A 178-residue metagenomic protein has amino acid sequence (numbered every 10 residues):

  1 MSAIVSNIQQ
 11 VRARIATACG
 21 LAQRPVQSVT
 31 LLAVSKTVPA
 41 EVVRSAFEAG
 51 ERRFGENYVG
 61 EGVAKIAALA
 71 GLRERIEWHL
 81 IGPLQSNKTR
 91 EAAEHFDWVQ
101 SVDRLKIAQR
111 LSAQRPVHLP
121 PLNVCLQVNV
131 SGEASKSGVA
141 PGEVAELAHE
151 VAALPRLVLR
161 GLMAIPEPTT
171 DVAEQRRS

Functional and structural regions predicted by a protein language model:
M1-S178: Conserved alpha/beta-domain cores
